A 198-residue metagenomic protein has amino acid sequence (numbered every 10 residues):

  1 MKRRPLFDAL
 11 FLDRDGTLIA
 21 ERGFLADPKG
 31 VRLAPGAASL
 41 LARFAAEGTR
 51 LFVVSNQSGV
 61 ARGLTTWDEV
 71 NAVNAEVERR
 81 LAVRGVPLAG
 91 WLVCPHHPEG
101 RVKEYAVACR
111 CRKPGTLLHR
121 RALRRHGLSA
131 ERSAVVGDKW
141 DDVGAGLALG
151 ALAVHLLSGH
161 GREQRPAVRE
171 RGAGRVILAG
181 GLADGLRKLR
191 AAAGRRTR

Functional and structural regions predicted by a protein language model:
K2-F52: Active-site neighborhood of HAD-like aspartate-dependent phosphohydrolases
R4-P5, R124-S129, A193-R196: Glycine-rich phosphate-binding loop signature in dinucleotide/nucleotide-binding domains
D8, L18-P35, V60-E69, V83-V86 (+1 more regions): Metal-dependent phosphoesterase signature
A37, L41-V77, R84-G100, G146: Substrate-recognition element of Asp-dependent hydrolases with the DxDx(T/V) motif
V73-V93, P166-A192: Structural recognition of alpha->loop->beta junctions
R110-V143: Conserved Lys-Pro-Asp/Glu-containing loop-to-beta segment of HAD-superfamily phosphomonoesterases, centered on
A134-I177: Acidic, Mg2+-coordinating phosphoryl-transfer loop and its flanking beta/alpha structural elements, shared across
